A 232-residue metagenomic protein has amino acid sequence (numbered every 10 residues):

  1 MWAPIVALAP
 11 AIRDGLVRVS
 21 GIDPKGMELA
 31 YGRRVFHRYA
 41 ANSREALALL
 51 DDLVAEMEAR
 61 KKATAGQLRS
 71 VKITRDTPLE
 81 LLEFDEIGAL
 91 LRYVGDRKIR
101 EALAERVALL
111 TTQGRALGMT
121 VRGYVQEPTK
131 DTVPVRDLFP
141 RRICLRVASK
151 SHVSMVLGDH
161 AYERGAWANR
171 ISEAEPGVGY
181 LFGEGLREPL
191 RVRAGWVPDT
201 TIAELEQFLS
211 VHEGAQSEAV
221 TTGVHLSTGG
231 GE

Functional and structural regions predicted by a protein language model:
M1-G66, E80-S154, Y162-A166, R170 (+1 more regions): P-loop NTPase catalytic phosphate-binding loop
N42, D76, R193-A194: Generic alpha-helical structural element
V71-E80: Short basic/glycine-enriched coil/helix segment immediately N-terminal to the Walker B
Y124-T228: Conserved ATP-driven motor cores of ASCE-family P-loop NTPases powering translocation/secretion/packaging/pilus
G230-E232: C-terminal intrinsically disordered, low-complexity extensions immediately downstream of enzyme catalytic cores
